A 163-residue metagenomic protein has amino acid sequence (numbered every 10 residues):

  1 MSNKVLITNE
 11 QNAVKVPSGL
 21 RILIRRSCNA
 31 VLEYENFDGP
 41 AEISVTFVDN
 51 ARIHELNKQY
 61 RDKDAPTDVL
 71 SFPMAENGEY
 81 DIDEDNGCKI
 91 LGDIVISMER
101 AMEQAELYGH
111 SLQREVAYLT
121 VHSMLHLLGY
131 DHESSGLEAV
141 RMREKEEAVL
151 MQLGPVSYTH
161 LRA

Functional and structural regions predicted by a protein language model:
M1-A117, L125-L161: An acidic/histidine-cluster motif and surrounding catalytic segment that typifies divalent-metal-assisted enzyme active
